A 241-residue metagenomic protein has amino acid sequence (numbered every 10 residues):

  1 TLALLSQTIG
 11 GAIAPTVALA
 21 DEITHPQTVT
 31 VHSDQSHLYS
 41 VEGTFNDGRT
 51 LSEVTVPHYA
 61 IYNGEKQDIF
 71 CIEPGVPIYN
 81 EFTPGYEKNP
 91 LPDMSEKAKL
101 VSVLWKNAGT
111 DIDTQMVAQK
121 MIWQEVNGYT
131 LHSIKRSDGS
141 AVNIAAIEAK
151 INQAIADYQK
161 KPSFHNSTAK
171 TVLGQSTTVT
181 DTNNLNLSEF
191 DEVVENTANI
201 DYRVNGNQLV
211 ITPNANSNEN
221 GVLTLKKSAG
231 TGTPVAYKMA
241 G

Functional and structural regions predicted by a protein language model:
T1-V17: C-terminal segment of classical bacterial N-terminal signal peptides
D21-K161: Short, surface-exposed polybasic-aromatic patches that bind anionic ligands, especially phosphate groups
N166-T178: Short, solvent-exposed loop/linker segments at the N-terminal edge of repeated beta-sheet extracellular domains
S176-V179, E219-G221: Short, solvent-exposed loop/turn segments enriched in Ser/Thr/Gly
V179-N207: Change to "...patches in solvent-exposed regions of secreted, membrane-anchored, or virion-exposed structural
N207-T224: Extracellular/luminal low-complexity segments enriched in Ser/Thr/Pro
K226-G230: Beta-strand-rich extracellular modules
T231-G241: Edge beta-strands of extracellular beta-sandwich domains
